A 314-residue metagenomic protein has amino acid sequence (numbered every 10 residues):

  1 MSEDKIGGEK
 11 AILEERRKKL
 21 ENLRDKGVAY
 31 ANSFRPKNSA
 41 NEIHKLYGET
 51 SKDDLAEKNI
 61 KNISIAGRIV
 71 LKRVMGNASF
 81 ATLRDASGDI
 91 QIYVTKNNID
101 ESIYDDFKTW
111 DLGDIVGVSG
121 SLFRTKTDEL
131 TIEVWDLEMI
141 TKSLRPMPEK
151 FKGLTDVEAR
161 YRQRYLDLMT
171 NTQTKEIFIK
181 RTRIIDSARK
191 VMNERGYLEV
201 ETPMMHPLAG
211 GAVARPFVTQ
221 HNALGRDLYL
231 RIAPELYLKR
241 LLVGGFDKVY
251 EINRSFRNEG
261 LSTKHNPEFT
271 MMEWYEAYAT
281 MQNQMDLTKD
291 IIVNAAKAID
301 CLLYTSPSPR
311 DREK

Functional and structural regions predicted by a protein language model:
M1-S306, R310: Class II aminoacyl-tRNA synthetase catalytic cores and aaRS-like
R312-K314: N-terminal low-complexity segments that are often proline-rich with Ser/Thr-Pro
